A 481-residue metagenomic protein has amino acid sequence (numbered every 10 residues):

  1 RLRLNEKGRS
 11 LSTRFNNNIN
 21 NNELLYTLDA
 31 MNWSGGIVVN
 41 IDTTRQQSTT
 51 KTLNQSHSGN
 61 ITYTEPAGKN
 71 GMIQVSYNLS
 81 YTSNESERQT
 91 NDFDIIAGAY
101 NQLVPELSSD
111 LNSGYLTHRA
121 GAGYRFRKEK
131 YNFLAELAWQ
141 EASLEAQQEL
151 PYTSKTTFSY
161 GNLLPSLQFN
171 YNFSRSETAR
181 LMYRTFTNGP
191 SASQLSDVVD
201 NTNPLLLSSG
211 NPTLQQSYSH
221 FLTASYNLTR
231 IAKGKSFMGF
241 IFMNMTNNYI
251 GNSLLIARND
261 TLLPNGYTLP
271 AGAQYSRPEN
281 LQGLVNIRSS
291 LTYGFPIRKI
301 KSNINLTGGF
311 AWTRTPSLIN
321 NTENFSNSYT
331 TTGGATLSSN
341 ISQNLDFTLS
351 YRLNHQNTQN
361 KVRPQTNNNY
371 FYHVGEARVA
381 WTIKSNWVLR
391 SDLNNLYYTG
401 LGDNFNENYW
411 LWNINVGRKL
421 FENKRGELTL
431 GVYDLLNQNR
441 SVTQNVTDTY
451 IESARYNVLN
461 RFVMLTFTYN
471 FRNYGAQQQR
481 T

Functional and structural regions predicted by a protein language model:
R1-T481: Primarily recognizes Gram-negative and organellar outer-membrane beta-barrels
